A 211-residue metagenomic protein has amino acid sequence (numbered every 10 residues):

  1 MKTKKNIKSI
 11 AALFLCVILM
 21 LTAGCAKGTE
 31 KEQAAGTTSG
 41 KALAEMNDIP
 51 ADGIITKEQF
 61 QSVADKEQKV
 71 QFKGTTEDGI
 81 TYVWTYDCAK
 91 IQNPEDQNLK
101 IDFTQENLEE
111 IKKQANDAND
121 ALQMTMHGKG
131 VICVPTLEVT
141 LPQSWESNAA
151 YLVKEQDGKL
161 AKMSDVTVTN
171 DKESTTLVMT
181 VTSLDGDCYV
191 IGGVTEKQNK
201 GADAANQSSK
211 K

Functional and structural regions predicted by a protein language model:
K2-I7, C25-D117, K129-S144, G193-K211: Feature for mature exported/ectodomain regions
N6-F14: Sec-dependent signal peptide recognition, specifically the positively charged N-region followed immediately by
L13-T22: Bacterial N-terminal signal peptides
V70-F72, M124, L152: Short polybasic amphipathic segments
A121-K129: Beta-strand-rich interaction surfaces with strong enrichment in secreted/lumenal proteins
G128-Q198: Proteolytic-maturation and junctional protease-sensitive modules
